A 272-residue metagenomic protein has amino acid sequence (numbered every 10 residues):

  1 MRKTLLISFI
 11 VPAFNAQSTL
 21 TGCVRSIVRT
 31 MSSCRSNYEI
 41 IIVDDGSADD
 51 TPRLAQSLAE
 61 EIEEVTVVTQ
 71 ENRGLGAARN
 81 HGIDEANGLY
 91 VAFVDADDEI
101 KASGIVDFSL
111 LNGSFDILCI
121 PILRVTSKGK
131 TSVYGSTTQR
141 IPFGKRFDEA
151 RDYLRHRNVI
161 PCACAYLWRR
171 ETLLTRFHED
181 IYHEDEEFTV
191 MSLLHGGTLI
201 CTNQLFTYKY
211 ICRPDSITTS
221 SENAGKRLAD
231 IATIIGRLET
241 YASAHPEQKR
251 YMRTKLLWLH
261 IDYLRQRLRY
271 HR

Functional and structural regions predicted by a protein language model:
L6-S8, E39, E187: Cell-envelope/extracellular polymer assembly enzymes that use nucleotide-activated donors
A16-M31: Short, well-formed alpha-helical segments that are part of the catalytic scaffolds of diverse glycosyltransferases
S18-G22, D49-L58, E99, S103: Acidic helix N-cap motif at the loop->helix transition within catalytic regions of sugar-transfer enzymes
S26, D44-L54, D95: A conserved acidic beta->alpha catalytic loop
Q70-A86: Glycine-rich, basic loop-to-helix element that forms the pyrophosphate-binding segment of sugar-nucleotide handling
L75, A96-N203, Y208-L228: Donor-binding/catalytic cores of nucleotide-activated saccharide and glycerol-phosphate transferases/polymerases
V91: Short aromatic/hydrophobic "clamp" motif used to bind/position activated sugar donors
Q204-R272: C-terminal subregions of glycosyltransferases and related glycan-biosynthesis enzymes
